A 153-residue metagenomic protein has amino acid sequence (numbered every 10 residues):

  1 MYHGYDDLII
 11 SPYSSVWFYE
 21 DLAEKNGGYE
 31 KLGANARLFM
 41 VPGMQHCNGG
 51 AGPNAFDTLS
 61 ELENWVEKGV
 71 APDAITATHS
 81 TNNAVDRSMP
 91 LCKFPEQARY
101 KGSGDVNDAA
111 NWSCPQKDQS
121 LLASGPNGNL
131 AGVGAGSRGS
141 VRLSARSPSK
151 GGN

Functional and structural regions predicted by a protein language model:
M1-N153: C-terminal His-loop and adjacent cap/lid subdomain of alpha/beta-hydrolase
